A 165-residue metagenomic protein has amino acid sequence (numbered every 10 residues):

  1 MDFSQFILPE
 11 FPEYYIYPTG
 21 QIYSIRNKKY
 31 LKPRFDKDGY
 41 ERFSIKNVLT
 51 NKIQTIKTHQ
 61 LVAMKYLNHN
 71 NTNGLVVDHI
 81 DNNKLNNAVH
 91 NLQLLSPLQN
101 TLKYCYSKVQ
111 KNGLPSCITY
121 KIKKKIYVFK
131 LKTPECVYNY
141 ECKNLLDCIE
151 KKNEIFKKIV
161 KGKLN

Functional and structural regions predicted by a protein language model:
M1-V76, N83-L164: Conserved recognition-core residues within compact binding domains
